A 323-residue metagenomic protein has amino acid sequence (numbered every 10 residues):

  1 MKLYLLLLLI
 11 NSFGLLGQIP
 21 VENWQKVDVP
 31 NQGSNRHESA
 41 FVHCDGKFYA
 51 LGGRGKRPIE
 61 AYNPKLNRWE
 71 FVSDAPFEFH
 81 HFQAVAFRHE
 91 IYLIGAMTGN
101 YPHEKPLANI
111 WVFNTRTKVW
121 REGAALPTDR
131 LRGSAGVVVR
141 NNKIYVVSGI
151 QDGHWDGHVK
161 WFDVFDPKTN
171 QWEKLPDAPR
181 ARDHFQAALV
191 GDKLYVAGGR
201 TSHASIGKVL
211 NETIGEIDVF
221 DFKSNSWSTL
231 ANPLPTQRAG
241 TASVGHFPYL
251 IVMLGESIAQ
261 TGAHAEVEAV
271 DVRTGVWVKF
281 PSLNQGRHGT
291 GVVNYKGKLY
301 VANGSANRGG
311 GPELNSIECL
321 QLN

Functional and structural regions predicted by a protein language model:
L3-S12: Sec-dependent N-terminal signal peptides
F13-G17: Sec/Tat signal peptide C-region and signal peptidase I cleavage site
Q18-N323: Kelch-like beta-propeller repeat domains
